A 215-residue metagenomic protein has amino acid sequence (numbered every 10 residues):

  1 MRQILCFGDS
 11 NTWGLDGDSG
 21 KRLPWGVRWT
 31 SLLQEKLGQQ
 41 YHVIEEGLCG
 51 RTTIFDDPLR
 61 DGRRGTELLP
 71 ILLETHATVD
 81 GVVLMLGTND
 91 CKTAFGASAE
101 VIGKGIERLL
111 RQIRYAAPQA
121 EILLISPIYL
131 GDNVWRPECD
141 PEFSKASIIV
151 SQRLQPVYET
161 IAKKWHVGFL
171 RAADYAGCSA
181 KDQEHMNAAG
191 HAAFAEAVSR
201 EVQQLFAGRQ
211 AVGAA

Functional and structural regions predicted by a protein language model:
M1-L48, I54-L59, I71-T78, V82 (+2 more regions): Serine-esterase "nucleophile elbow" of acetyl-processing enzymes
R63-A215: Alpha-helical cap/lid subdomain in secreted, periplasmic, or secretory-pathway luminal O-acyl-processing enzymes
